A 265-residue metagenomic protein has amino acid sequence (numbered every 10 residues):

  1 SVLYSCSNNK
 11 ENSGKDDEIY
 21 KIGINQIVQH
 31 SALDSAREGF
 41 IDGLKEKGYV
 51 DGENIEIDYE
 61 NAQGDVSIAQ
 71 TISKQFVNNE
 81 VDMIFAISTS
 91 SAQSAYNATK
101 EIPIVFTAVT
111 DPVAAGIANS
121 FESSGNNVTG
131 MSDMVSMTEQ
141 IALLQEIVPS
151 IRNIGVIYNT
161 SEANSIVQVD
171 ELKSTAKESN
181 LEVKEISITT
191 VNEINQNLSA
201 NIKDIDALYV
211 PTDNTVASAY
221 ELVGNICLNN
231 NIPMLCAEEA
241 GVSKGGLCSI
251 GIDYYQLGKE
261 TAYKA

Functional and structural regions predicted by a protein language model:
V2-K264: Short hydrophobic alpha-helices and adjacent helix-cap/hinge residues
